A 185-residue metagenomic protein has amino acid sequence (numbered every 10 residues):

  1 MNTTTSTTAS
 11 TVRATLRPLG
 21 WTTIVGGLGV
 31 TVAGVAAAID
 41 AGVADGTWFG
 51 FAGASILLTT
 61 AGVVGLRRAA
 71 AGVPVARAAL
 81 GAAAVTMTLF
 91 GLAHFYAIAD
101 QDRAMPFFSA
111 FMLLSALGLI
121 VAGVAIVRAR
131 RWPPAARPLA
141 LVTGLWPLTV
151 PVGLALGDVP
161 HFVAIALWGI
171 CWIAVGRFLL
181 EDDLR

Functional and structural regions predicted by a protein language model:
N2-R185: Hydrophobic, aromatic-enriched alpha-helical segments typical of multi-pass transmembrane helices
